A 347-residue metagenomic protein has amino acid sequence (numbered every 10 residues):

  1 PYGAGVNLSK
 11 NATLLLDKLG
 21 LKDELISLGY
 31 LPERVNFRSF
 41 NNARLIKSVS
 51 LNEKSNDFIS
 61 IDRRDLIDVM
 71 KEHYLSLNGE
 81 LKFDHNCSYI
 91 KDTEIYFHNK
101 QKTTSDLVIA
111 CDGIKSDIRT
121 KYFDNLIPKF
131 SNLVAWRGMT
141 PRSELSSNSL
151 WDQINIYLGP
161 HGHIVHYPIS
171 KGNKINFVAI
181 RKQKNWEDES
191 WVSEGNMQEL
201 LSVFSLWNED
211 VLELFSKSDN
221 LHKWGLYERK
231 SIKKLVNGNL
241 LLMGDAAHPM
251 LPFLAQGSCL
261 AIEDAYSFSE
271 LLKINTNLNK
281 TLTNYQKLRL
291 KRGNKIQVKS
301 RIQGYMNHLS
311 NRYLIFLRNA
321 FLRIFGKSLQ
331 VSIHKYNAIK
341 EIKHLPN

Functional and structural regions predicted by a protein language model:
P1-A4: Glycine-rich FAD pyrophosphate-binding loop
S9-P141, K184-L201, H344-N347: Conserved N-terminal helical subregion
D23, R142-L150, G172, N185-W186 (+3 more regions): Short helix-loop capping/hinge motifs at secondary-structure junctions, enriched in acidic/polar residues
S27, L45, E213, L254-A255 (+1 more regions): C-terminal helical "tail/cap" subdomain of flavin- and related membrane-associated enzymes
D92-T93, N148, G159, L221-K230: Short gly/ser/thr-rich secondary-structure transition/capping motifs
I109-A110, H166, E199-L200, N220-L309: Conserved mid-domain beta->alpha element of the FAD-binding
K115-S116, A135, G162-V165, A247-H248: Histidine-centered metal-chelating micro-motifs
D152-E187, M197, L201-S205, L226: Active-site substrate-recognition segment that forms the wall of the catalytic cavity or substrate channel
